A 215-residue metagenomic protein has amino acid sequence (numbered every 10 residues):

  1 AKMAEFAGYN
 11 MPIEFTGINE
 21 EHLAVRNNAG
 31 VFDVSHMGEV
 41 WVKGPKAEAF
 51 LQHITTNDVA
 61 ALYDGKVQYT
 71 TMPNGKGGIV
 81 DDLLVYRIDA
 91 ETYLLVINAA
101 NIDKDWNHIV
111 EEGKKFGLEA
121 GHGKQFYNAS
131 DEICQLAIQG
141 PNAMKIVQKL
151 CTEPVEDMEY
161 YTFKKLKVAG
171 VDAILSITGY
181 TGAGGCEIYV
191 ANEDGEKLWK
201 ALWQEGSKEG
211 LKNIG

Functional and structural regions predicted by a protein language model:
A1-G215: Basic, glycine/lysine-rich polyanion-binding surfaces/domains
